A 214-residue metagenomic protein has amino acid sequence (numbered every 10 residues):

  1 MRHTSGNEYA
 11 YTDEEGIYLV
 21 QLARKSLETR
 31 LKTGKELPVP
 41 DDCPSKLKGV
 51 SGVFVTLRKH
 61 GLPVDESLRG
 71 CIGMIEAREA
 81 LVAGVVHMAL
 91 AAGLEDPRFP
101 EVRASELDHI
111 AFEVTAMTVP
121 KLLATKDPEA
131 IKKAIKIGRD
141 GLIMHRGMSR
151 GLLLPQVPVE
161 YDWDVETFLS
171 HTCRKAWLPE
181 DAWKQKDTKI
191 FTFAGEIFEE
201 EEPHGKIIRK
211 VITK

Functional and structural regions predicted by a protein language model:
M1-K214: Basic nucleic-acid-binding interfaces
